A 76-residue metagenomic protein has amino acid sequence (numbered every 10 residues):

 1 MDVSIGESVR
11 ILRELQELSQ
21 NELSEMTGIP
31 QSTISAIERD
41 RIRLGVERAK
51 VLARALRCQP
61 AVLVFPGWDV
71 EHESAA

Functional and structural regions predicted by a protein language model:
V3, E14-L15, R43: Short amphipathic helical patch at the helix-1/turn junction of helix-turn-helix
E7-M26, V51: Short basic helix-loop element that most often maps to the first helix and adjoining turn of HTH DNA-binding modules
V9, L23-S24, I34-I37, L63: Conserved hydrophobic/aromatic packing and binding residues within compact polymer-binding modules
I29-L44: Recognition helix of helix-turn-helix/homeodomain-like DNA-binding domains that insert into the DNA major groove
E47-V62: DNA major-groove recognition helix of helix-turn-helix/homeodomain DNA-binding modules
R54, V64-A76: Short, charged recognition helix plus adjacent turn of helix-turn-helix-like nucleic-acid-binding domains
